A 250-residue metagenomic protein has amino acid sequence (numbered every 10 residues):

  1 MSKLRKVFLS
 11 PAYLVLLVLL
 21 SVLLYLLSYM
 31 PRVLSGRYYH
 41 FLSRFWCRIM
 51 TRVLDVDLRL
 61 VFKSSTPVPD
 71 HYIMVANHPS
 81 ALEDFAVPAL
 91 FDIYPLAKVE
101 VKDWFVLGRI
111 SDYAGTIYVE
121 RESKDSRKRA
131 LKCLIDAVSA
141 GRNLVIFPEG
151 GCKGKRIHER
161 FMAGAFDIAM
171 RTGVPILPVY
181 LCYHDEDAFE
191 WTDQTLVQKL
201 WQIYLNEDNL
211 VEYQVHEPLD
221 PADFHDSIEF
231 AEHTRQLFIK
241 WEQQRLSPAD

Functional and structural regions predicted by a protein language model:
M1-R59: N-terminal membrane-anchoring alpha-helices
L24-F41, R52-L54, V68-K124, E190: Catalytic core of membrane glycerolipid acyltransferases/transacylases, capturing the structured, soluble-facing
H71-I73, G141-F147: Residue-level preference for the first positions of well-ordered beta-strands
G108, K155-H225: A cross-family acyltransferase "interaction/gating" segment
I117-V138, N143: A membrane-cytosol interface segment of integral membrane proteins
C152: Short active-site segment of divalent metal-dependent hydrolases/proteases that encodes the spacing between
N206-D250: Long, non-transmembrane cytosolic or organellar matrix-exposed soluble domains/tails of integral membrane proteins
